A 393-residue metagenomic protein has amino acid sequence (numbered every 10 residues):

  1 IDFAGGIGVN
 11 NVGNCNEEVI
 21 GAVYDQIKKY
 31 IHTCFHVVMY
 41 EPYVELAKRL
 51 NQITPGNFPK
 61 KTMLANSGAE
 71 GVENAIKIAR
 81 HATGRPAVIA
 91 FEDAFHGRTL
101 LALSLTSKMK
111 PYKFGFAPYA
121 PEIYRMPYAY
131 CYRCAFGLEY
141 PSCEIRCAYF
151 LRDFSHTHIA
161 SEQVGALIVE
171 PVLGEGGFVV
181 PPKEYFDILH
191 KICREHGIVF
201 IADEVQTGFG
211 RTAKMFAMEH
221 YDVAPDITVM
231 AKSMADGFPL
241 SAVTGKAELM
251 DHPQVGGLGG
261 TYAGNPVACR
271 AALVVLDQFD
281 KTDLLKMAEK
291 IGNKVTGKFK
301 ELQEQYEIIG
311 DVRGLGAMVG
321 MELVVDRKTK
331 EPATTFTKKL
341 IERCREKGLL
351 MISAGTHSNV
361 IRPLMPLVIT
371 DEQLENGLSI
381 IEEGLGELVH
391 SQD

Functional and structural regions predicted by a protein language model:
I1-D393: Conserved N-terminal phosphate-binding loop of PLP-dependent enzymes in the Aspartate aminotransferase
